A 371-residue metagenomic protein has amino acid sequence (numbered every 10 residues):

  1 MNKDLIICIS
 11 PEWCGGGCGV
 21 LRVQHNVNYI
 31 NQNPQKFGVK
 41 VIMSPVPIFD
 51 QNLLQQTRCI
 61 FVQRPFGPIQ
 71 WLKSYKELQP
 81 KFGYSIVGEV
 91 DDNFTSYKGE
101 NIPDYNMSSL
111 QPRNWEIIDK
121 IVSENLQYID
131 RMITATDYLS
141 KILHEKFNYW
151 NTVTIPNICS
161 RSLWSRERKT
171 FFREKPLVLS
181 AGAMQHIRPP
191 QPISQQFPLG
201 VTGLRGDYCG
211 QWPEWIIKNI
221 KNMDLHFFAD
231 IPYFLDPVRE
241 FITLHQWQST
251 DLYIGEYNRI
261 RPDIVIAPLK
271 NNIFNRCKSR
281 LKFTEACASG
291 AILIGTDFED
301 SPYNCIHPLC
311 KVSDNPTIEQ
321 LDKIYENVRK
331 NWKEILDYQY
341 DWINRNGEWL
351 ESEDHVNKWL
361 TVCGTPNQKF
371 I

Functional and structural regions predicted by a protein language model:
M1-G67, N101: N-terminal pre-catalytic "stem/leader" segment of glycosyltransferase-like enzymes
I9-N28, N157-E240, L244-Y257: Conserved catalytic-core segment of nucleotide-activated headgroup transferases in glycan assembly
L21, N315-P316, R329-F370: A charged, aromatic-enriched C-terminal amphipathic alpha-helix characteristic of glycosyltransferases across folds
C59-I60, Q79-M107, P112: Active-site proximal beta-strand in glycosyltransferases
E77, F94, S109-M132: Membrane-proximal helix-turn-helix segments that form the acceptor-binding/catalytic region of lipid-linked
D130-H144, N148-R166: Donor nucleotide-sugar binding/catalytic pocket of nucleotide-sugar-dependent glycosyltransferases
R188-P189, L204-D207, D251-A288, G295-N304: Nucleotide-sugar-dependent
P302-I324: Change "using UDP/GDP/dTDP sugars" to "using nucleotide sugars
